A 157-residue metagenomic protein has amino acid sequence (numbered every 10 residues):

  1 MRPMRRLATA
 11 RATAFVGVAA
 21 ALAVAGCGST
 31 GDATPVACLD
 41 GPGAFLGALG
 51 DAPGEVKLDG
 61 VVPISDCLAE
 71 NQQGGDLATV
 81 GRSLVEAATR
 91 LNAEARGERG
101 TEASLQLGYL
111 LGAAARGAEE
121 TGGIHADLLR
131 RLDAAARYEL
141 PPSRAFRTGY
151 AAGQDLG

Functional and structural regions predicted by a protein language model:
M1-C27: Sec-dependent bacterial lipoprotein signal peptides
P3, V18-A20, Q73, V80 (+2 more regions): Terminal low-complexity, poorly structured segments
T13, P53, R96: Residue-level detector of functional hotspots within protein domains
V18-A21, A44-A48, Q106-L110, A114: Hydrophobic alpha-helical membrane segments, chiefly transmembrane helices and signal peptide h-regions, characterized
C27-T89, L156-G157: Extracytoplasmic low-complexity, Pro/Thr/Ser/Ala/Gly-rich segments that lie immediately after a secretion/anchoring
V85-G157: Extracytosolic low-complexity repeat regions of secreted or lipid-anchored proteins
